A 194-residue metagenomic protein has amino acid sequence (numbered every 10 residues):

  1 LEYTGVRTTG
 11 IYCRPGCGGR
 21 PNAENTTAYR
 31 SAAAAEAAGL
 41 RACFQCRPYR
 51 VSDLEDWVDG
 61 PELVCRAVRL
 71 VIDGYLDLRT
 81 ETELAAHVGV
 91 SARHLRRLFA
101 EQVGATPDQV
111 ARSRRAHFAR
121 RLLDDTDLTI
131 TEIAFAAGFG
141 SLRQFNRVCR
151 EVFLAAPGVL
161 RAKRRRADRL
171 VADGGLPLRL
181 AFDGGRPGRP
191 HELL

Functional and structural regions predicted by a protein language model:
L1-L70: Mature, structured domains enriched in cysteine- and short glycine motifs
S31-A32, E81, I130: Structural motif detector for alpha-helix initiation sites
L40-F44, P48-E55, L78-A111, A134-A156: Basic/polar phosphate-binding segments, predominantly the helix-turn-helix DNA-binding elements of transcriptional
E62-V64, A111-R121, V159-V171: Short, basic, alpha-helical segments at the C-terminal edge of helix-turn-helix-like DNA-binding modules
R66-R79, F99, R121-L128, C149: Basic, amphipathic alpha-helical hairpins
Q109-S113, T126-T129: Short, basic-rich loop-to-helix N-cap that marks the start of a DNA-contacting helix
L154-L194: Intrinsically disordered, low-complexity, charged terminal extensions of DNA damage-control enzymes
